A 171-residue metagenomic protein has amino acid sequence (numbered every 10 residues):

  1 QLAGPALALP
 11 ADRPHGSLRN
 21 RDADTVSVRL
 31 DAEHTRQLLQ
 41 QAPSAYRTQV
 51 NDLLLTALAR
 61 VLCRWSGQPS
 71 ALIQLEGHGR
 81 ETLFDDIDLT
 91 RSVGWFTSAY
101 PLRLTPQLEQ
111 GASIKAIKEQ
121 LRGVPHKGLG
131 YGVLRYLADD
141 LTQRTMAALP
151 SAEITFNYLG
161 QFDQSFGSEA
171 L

Functional and structural regions predicted by a protein language model:
Q1-D24, K115, Y158-L159: Short amphipathic alpha-helices and their capping loops
L7-L9, V26-L30, L102-L104: Generic detection of short hydrophobic beta-strand segments and adjacent strand-loop junctions
R13, Q41-L55, W65-L171: His-Asp-centered acyl/peptidyl-transfer active-site segments
R21-R36: DNA breakage-rejoining catalytic core of tyrosine-based enzymes
L58-L62: Buried hydrophobic packing segments
